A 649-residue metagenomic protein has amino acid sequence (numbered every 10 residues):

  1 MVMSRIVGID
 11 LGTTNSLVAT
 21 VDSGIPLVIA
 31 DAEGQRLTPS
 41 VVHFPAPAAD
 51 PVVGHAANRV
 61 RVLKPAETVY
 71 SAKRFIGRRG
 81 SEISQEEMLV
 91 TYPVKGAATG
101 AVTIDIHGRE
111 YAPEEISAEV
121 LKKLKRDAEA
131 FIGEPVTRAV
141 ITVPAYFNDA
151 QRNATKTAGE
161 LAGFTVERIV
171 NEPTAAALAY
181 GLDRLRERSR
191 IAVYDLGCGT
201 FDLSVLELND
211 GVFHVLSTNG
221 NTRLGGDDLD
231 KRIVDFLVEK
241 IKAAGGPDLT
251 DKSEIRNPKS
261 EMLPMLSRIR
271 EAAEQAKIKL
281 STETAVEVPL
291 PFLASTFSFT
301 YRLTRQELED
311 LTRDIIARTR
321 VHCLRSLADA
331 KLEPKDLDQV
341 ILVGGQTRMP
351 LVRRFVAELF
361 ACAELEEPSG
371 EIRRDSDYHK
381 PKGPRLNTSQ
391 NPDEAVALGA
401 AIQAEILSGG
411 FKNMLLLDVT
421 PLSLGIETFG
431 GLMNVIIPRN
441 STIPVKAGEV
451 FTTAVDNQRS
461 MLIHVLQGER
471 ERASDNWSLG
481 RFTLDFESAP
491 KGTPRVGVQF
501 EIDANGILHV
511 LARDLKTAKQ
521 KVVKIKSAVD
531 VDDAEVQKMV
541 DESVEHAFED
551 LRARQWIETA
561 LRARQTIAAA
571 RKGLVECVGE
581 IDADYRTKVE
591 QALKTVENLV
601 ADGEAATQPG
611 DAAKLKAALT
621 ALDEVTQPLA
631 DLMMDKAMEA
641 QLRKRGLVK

Functional and structural regions predicted by a protein language model:
M1-A98, H107-E114, E119, R126-K649: Oxyanion-binding/catalytic loops of NTP- or PPi-dependent enzymes
G100-V102: Trp/Tyr-centric glycan-recognition "aromatic platform" motifs on solvent-exposed beta-strand/loop surfaces
